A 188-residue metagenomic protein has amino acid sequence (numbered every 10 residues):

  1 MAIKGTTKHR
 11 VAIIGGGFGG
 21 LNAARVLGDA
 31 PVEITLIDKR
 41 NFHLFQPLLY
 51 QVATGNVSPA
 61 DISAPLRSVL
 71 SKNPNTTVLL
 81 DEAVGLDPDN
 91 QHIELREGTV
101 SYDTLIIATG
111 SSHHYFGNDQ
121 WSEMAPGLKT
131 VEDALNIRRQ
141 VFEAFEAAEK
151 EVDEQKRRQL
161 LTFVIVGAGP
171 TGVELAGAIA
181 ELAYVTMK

Functional and structural regions predicted by a protein language model:
M1-H9, T76-V164, L182-Y184: FAD-binding core/adjacent interface of flavoenzyme oxidoreductases
A2-T77, V84, F163-V164, P170-K188: Beta1-alpha1 glycine-rich phosphate/pyrophosphate-binding loop at the start of Rossmann-like nucleotide-binding domains
